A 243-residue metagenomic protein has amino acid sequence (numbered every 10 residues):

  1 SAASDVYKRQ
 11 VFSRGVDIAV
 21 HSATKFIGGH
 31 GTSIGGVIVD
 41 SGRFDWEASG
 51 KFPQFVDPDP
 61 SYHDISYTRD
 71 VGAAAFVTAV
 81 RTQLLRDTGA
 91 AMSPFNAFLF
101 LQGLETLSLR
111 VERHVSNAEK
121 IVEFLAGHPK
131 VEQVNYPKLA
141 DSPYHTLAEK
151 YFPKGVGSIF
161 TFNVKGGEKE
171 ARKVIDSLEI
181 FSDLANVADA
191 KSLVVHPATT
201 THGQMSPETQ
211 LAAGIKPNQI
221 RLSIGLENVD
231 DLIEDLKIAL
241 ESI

Functional and structural regions predicted by a protein language model:
A2-Y7: Short, small-residue-biased leader/transition segments that mark boundaries at the very start of proteins
R9, E123, R172, D230-E234: Alpha-helical elements of the RecA-like P-loop NTPase motor core of helicases
G15: Active-site-proximal glycine-rich helix-loop-beta segment
I18-H21, I27-I159, N163-K191: Active-site C-terminal subdomain of aminotransferase-like
H21-S22, S223: Thr-Gly-centered strand-to-loop micro-motif
F26-I27, V229: Short strand->helix junction
R110, D176-S177, S192-I243: PLP-dependent enzyme catalytic core of the Aspartate aminotransferase-like
